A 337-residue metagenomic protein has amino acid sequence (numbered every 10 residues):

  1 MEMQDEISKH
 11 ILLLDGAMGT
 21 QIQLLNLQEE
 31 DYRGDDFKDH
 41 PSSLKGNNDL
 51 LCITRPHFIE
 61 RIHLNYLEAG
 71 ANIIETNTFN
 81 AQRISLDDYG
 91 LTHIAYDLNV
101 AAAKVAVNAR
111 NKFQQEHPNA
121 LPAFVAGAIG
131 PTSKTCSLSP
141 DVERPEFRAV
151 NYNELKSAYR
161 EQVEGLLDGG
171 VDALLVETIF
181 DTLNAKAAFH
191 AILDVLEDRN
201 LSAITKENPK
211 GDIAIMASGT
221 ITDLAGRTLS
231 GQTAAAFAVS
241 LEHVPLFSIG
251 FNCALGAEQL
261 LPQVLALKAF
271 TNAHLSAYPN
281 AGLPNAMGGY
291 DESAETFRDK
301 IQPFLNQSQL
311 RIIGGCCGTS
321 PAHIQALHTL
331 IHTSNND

Functional and structural regions predicted by a protein language model:
M1-D337: Domain-level signal for soluble alpha/beta catalytic cores
